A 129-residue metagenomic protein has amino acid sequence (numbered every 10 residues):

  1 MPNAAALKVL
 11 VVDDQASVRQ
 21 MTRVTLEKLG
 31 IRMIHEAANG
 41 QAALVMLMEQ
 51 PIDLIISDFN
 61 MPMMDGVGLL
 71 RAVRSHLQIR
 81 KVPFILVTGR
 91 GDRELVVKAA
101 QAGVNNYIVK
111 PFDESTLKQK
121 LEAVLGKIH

Functional and structural regions predicted by a protein language model:
A6-S17, T22-L26, I55: Conserved acidic segment of CheY-like receiver
R23, G68, G91-N106: Alpha4 helix (beta4-alpha4-beta5 surface) of REC/receiver domains from two-component response regulators
E36-V45, G66-G68: Helix N-cap/capping motif at the beta->alpha junctions
Q50-I56: Active-site beta3 strand of CheY-like receiver
M61: Receiver (REC) domain active-site loop signature in two-component systems and cognate sites in sensor histidine kinases
E94, F112-L121: C-terminal output helix
